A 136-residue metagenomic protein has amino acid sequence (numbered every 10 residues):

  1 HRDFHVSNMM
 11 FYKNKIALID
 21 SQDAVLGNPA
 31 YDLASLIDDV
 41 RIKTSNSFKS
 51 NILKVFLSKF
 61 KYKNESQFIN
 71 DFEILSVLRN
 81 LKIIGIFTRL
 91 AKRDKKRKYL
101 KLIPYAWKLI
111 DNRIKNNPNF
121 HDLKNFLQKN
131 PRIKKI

Functional and structural regions predicted by a protein language model:
H1-L33, K43: Active-site acidic catalytic loop and adjacent metal/ATP-binding pocket of ATP-dependent phosphoryl transfer enzymes
V6, L26-G27, S50-K54, F60 (+3 more regions): Glycan-recognition and catalytic cores of secretory/periplasmic carbohydrate-active enzymes
S21, I37-V40, F72: Conserved short-loop catalytic and cofactor-binding motifs
P29-K63, V77-D94, A106-R113: Active-site activation/catalytic loop segments of kinase-like enzymes and analogous catalytic loops in related
E65-S76: All-alpha amphipathic helical-bundle segments outside canonical DNA-binding/catalytic cores that form hydrophobic
G85-I136: ATP/Mg2+ or Mg2+-diphosphate-binding catalytic cores that bind nucleotide phosphates or diphosphates via glycine-rich
